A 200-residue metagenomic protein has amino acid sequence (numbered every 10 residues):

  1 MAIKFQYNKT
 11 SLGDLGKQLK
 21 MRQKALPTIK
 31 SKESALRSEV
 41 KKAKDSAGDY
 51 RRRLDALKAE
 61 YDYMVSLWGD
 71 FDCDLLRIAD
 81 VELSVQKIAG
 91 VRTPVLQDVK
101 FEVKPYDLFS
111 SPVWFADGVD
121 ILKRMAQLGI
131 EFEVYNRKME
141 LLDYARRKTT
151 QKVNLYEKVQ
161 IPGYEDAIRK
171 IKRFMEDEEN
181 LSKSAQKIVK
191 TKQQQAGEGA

Functional and structural regions predicted by a protein language model:
M1-A200: Charge-rich amphipathic alpha-helical interaction elements
